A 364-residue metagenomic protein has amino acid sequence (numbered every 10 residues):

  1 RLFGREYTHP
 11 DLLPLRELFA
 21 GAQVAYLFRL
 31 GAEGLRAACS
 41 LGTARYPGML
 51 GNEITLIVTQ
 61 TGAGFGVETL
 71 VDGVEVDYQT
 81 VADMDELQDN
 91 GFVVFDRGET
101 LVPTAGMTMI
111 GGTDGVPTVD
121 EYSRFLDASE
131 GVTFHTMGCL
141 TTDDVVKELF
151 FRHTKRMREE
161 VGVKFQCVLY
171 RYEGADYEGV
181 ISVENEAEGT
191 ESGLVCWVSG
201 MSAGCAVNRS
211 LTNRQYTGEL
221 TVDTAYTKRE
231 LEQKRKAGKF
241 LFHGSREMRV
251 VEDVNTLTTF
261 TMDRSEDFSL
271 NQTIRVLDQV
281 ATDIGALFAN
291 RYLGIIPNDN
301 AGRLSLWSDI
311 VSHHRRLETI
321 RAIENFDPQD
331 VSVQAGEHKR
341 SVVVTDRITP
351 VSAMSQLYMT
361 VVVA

Functional and structural regions predicted by a protein language model:
R1-A364: Surface-exposed assembly/interface segments
